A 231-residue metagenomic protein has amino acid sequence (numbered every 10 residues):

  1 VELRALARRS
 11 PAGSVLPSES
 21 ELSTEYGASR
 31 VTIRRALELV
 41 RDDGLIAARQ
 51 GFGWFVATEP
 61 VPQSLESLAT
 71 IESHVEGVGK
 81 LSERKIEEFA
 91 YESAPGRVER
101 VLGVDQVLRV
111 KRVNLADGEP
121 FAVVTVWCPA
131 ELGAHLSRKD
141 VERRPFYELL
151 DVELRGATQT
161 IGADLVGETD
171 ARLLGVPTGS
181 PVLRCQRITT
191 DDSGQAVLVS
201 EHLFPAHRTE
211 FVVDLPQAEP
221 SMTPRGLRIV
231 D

Functional and structural regions predicted by a protein language model:
V1-E2, L6, S18, R30 (+6 more regions): FKBP-type peptidyl-prolyl cis-trans isomerases
E2-V56: N-terminal helix-turn-helix
E19-S20, L39, T58, S64-L81 (+1 more regions): Short glycine- and basic-residue-enriched patches
F52, V61, I71, E142 (+1 more regions): A generic "binding-loop/recognition-motif" signal
V56-A57, L165: Conserved active-site beta-strand element of glycosyltransferases/polysaccharide synthases
S82-D231: C-terminal all-alpha effector/ligand-binding and dimerization domain of prokaryotic HTH-type transcriptional repressors
